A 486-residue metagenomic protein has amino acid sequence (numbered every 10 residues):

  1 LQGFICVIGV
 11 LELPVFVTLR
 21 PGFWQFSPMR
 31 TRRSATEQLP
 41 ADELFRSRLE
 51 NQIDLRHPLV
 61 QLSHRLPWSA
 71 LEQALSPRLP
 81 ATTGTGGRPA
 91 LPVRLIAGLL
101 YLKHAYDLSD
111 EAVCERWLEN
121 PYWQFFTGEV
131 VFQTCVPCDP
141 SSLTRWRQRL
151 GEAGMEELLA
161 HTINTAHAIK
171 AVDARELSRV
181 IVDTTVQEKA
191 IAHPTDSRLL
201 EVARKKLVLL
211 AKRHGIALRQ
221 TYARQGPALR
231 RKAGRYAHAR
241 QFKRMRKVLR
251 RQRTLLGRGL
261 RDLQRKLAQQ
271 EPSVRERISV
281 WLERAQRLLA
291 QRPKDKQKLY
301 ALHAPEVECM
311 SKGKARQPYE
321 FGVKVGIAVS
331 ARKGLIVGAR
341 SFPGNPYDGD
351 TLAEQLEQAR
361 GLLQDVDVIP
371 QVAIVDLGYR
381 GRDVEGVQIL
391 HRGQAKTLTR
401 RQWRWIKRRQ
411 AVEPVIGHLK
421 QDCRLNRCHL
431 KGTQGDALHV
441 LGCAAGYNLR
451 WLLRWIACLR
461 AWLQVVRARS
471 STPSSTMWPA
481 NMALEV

Functional and structural regions predicted by a protein language model:
Q2-P77, L452-V486: Charged, often Cys/His-bearing segments associated with DNA-binding zinc-finger transcription factors
V17, V130-E306: Active-site- or DNA-interface-adjacent structural scaffold in DNA-acting proteins
R30-R32, A74, R78-A97, H104-K170: Basic, low-complexity intrinsically disordered segments
N51, P67, G87-L95, C135-C138 (+8 more regions): Secondary-structure capping and boundary motifs in well-ordered enzyme cores
H57, A97-L99, V113-W117, P137-L143 (+7 more regions): Short, conserved catalytic/metal-binding motifs centered on acidic residues
A301-E320: Flexible, glycine/threonine-enriched loop-and-boundary segments that flank and lead into catalytic domains of large
K314-L362: Electropositive, glycine- and tryptophan-enriched low-complexity nucleic-acid-binding patches
Q364-L438: Helix-centered, glycine/charged polyanion-binding patches within enzymatic domains that contact phosphate-containing
